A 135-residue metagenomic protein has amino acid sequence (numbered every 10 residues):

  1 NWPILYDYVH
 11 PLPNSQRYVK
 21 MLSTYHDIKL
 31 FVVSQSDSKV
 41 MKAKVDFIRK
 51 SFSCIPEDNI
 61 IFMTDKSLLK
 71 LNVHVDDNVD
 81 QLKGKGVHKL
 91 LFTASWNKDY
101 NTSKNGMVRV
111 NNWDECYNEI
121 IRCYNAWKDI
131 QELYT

Functional and structural regions predicted by a protein language model:
N1: Conserved phosphoryl-transfer catalytic core
L5-P11, S15-I48: Substrate-recognition element of Asp-dependent hydrolases with the DxDx(T/V) motif
L22, F31-V40, N105-N111, C123-N125 (+1 more regions): Membrane-proximal envelope and lipid/glycan-remodeling enzymes
T24, C54-P56, S103: Short, structurally constrained coil/turn elements that cap an alpha-helix or connect an alpha-helix to the following
F31-G84: Substrate-recognition "cap/lid" segment bordering the active-site pocket of phosphatases
D65-L71, N97-D99, W113-E119: A short acidic, often aromatic-flanked loop/helix-cap motif at beta-alpha or helix-coil junctions that lines enzyme
V75-D114: Acidic, Mg2+-coordinating phosphoryl-transfer loop and its flanking beta/alpha structural elements, shared across
V87, T93, I121, W127-T135: Class I S-adenosyl-L-methionine
